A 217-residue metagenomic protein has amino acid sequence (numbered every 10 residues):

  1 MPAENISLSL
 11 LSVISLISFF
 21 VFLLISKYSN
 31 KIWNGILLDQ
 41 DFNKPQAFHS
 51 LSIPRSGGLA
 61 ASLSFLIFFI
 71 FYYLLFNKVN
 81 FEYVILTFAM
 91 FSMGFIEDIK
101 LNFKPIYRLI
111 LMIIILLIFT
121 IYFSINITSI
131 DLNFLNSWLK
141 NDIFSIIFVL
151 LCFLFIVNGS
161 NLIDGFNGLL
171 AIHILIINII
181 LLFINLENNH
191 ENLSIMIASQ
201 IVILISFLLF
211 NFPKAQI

Functional and structural regions predicted by a protein language model:
P2-I217: "…together with the soluble PPM/PP2C metallo-phosphatase catalytic core" -> "…together with the soluble PPM/PP2C
